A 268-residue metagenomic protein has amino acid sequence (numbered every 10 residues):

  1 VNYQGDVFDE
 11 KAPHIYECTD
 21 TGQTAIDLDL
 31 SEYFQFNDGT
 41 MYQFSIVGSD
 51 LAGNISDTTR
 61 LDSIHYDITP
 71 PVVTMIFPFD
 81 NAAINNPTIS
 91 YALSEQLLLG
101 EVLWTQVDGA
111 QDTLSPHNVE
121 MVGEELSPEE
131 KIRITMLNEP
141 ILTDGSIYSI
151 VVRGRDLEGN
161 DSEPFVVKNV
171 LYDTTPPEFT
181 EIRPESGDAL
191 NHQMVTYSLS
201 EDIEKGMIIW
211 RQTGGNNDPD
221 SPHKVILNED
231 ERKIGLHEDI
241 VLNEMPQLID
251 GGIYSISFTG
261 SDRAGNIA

Functional and structural regions predicted by a protein language model:
V1-G22, T113-S127, P219-K233: Solvent-exposed serine/threonine-rich low-complexity stretches and specific carbohydrate-binding patches
V1-K11, L93-L114, L199-D220: Solvent-exposed loop/turn segments flanking beta-strands in beta-repeat/beta-sandwich domains
C18-G39, L51, E125-S146, L157-E158 (+2 more regions): Signal that preferentially marks extracellular ectodomain short beta-strand elements of beta-sandwich modules
I46-G48, V152-G154, F258-G260: Conserved structural position at the C-terminal beta-strand of extracellular beta-sandwich adhesion modules
D50, R60-T74, D156, V166-P177 (+2 more regions): Flexible, low-complexity linkers/stalks enriched in Thr/Pro that connect modular domains
T74-A83, T180-A189: Short, solvent-exposed loop/edge segments of extracellular or virion-exposed proteins
N85-I89, N191-V195: Structural beta-strand segments of beta-rich domains
